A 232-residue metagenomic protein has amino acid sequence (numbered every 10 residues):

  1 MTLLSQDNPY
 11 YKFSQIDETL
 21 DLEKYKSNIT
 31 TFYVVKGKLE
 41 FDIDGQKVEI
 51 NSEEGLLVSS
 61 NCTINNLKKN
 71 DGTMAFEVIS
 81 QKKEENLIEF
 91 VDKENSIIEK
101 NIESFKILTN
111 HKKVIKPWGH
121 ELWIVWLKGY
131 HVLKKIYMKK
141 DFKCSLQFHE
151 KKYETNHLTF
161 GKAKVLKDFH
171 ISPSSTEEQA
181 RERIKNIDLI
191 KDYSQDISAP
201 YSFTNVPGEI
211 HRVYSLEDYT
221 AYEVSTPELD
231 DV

Functional and structural regions predicted by a protein language model:
M1-P9, K26-F32, K36-L39, Q46-E49 (+2 more regions): Generic N-terminal amphipathic/basic segments
M1-Q15, T19-L22, N51-S52, D71-M74 (+3 more regions): A short, N-terminal "cap"/entry segment at the start of jelly-roll beta-barrel domains of the cupin/DSBH fold
I16, G37-L39, E53-E54, G161-A163 (+2 more regions): Short hydrophobic/aromatic patches on the structural cores and recognition surfaces of FHA
K24, K68, F148-E150, S215: Non-cytosolic beta-sheet module surface loops
K26-E40, I136-K139, F148-S172, E177-R181 (+1 more regions): Short, conserved beta-strand element in jelly-roll/cupin
E40, N65, S145, K164-L166 (+2 more regions): General beta-strand recognition
D44-N61, M138, T155, K167-I210: Short acidic-glycine-tyrosine-enriched beta hairpin
Q46-E54, S59-V91, D196-V232: Ligand-binding loop in jelly-roll beta-barrel domains
